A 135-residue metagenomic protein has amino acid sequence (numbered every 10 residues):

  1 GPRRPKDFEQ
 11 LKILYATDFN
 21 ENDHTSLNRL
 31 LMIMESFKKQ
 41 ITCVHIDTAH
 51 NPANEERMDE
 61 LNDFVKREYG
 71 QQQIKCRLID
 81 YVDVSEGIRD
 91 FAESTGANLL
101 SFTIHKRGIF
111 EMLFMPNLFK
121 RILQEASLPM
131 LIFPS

Functional and structural regions predicted by a protein language model:
G1-K6, E93-S135: Gly/Ser-rich helix-loop-strand patches that form or flank binding pockets for ribonucleotide-derived cofactors
G1-R29, F37, Q124-S135: Intrinsically disordered or low-complexity boundary/linker segments at protein termini and domain junctions
Y15, C43-H45, F102, I132: Structural beta-sheet core signal
N22-Y69: Redox- and metal-dependent alpha/beta enzyme cores, enriched for Fe-S-associated oxidoreductases and cofactor-handling
R57, D83-R89, N117-L118: Short acidic active-site motifs
Y69-K75: A short helix-to-beta-strand connector/capping loop
K75-V82: Short beta->alpha junction loops
